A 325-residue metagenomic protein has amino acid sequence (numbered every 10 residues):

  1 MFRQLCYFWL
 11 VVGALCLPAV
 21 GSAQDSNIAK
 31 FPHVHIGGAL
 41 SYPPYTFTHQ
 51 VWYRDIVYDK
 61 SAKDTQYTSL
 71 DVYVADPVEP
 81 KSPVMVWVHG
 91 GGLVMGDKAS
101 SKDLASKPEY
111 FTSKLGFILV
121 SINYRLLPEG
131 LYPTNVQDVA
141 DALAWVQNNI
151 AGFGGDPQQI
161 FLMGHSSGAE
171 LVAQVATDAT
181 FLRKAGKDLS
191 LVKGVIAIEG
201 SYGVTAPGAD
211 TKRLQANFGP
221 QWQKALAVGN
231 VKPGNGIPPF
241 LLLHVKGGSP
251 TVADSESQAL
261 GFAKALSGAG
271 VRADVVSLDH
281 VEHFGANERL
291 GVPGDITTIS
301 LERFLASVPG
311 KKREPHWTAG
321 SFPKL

Functional and structural regions predicted by a protein language model:
N27-V78: N-terminal cap/lid segment of alpha/beta-hydrolase-fold proteins
P43-T48, G200-P233: Mobile cap/lid helix-loop segments that gate and shape the active-site cleft of serine hydrolases
V78-P80, M85-S106: Short, surface-exposed "cap/lid" segments of acyl-processing enzymes
A99-V120: Short amphipathic alpha-helix adjacent to the substrate-entry channel of hydrolases
G130-I150: Alpha/beta-hydrolase active-site loop
A144-A209: Primarily recognizes the serine-hydrolase "nucleophile elbow" in alpha/beta-hydrolase and SGNH/GDSL folds
L241-H244: Short beta-strand/loop motif that positions the catalytic acidic residue of the alpha/beta-hydrolase fold
L260, S267-L325: C-terminal catalytic histidine-bearing segment of alpha/beta-hydrolase fold enzymes
